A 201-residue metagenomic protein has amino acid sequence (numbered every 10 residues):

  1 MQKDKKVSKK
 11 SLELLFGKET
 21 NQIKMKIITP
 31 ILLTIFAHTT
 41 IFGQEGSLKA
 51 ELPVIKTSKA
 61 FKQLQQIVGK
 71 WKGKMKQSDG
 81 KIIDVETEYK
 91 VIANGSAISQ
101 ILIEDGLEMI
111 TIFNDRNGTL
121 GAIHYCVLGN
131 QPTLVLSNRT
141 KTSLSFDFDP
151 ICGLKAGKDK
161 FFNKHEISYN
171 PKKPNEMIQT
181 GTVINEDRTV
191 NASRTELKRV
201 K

Functional and structural regions predicted by a protein language model:
M1-D4, S11-G46: Bacterial Sec-dependent N-terminal signal peptides
E45, E176-K201: Edge beta-strand at a domain terminus
I55-K70: N-terminal helix-cap/turn-to-beta initiation motif at the start of protein domains
I67-K72, A93-Q100, G118-I123, K141-D147 (+1 more regions): Short, hydrophobic/aromatic-rich segments at coil-to-beta transitions
M75-S78, I101-E104, H124-V127, F148-C152 (+1 more regions): Beta-turn initiation residues at beta-strand->coil junctions
I82-M109: N-terminal mature ectodomain segment of secretory-pathway/periplasmic proteins
G106-S137: Helix-adjacent hinge/juxtasegments
L136-K173, T180-N185: Short aromatic loop motif centered on NTY/YTY
